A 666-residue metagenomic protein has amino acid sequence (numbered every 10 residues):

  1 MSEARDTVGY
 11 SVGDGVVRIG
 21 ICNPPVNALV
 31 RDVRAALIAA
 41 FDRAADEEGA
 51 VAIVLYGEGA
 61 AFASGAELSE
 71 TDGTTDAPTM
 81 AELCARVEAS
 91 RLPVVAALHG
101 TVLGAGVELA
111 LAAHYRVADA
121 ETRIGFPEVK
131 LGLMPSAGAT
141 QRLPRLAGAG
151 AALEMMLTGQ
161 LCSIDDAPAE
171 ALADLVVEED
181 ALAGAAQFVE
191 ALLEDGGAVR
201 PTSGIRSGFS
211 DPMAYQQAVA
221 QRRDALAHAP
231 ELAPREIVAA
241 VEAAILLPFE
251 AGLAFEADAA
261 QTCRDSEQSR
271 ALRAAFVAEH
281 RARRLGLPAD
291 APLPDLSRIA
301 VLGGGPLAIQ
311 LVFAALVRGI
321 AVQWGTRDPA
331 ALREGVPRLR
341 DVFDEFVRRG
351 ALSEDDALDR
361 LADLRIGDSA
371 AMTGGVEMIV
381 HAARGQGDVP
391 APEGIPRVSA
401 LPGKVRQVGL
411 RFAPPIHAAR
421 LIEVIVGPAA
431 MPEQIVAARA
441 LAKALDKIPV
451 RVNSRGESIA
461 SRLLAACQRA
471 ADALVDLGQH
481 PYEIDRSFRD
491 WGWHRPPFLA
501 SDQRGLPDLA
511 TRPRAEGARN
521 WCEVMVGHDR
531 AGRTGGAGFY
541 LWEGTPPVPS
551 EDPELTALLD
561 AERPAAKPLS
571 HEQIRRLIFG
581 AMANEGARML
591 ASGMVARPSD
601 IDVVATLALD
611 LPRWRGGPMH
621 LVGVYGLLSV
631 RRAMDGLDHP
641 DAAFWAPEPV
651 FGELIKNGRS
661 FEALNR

Functional and structural regions predicted by a protein language model:
S2-V8, C22, R31-R34, I53 (+8 more regions): N-terminal glycine-rich phosphate-binding loop for ADP-containing cofactors
V12-A36, G59: STAS-typified acidic loop motif
C22, G49-A60: Short, glycine-/small-residue-enriched flexible loop/hinge segments at domain edges that mediate gating
A60-S64, L103-G104, L401-P402: Short, active-site-adjacent cap segments at secondary-structure transitions
A96, G100-G106: Gly/Ser-rich catalytic serine loop of serine hydrolases
